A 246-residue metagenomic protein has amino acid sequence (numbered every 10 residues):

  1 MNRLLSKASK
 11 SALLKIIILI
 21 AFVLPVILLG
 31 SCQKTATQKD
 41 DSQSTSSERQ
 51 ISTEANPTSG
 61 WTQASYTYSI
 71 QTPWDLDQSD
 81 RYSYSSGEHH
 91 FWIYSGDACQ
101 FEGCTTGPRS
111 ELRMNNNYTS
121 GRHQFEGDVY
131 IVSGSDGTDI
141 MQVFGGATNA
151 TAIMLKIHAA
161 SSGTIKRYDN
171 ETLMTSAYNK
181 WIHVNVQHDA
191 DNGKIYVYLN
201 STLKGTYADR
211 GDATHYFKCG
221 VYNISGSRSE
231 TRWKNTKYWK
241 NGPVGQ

Functional and structural regions predicted by a protein language model:
M1-L14: N-terminal secretory signal peptides that target proteins for export/translocation
L24-S52, L203: Bacterial Sec-dependent N-terminal signal peptides
S47-Q78: Extracellular carbohydrate-recognition regions
H90-A160: Secretory/extracellular carbohydrate-interaction modules and structurally similar beta-sandwich "look-alikes"
G127, K180-D189, I195-V197: Short tryptophan-centered beta-strand motifs in secreted/extracellular beta-sheet-rich domains of glycan-recognition
S161-H183: Short, aromatic/His-centered strand-loop micro-motif at the edge of beta-sheets
Y198-T202: Short strand-turn-strand beta-turns centered on an Asx-Gly dipeptide
Y207-N241: Flexible glycan-contacting loops in extracellular carbohydrate-active proteins
